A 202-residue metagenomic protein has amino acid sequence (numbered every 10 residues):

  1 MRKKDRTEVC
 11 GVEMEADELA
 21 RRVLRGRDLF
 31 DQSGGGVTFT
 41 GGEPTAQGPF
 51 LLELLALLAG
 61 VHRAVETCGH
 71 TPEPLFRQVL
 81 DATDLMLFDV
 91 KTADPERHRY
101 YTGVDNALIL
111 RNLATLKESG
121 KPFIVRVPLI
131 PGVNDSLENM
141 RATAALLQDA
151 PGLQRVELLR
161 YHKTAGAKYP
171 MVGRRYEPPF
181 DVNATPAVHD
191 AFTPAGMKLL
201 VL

Functional and structural regions predicted by a protein language model:
M1-E13: Canonical Radical SAM [4Fe-4S] cluster-binding loop centered on the CxxxCxxC motif and its immediate flanking residues
E13, L137, V182-P186: Electropositive phosphate-/nucleotide-binding environments in soluble metabolic enzymes
A20-T164, P170: Conserved AdoMet/S-adenosylmethionine-binding subsite of the radical SAM
L54-V65, V182-A195: Extended low-complexity acidic/polar segments
Q148, Q154, P170-F192: A structural motif corresponding to the C-terminal lobe/cap of the Radical SAM core domain
L199-L202: Radical SAM enzyme core and accessory elements
